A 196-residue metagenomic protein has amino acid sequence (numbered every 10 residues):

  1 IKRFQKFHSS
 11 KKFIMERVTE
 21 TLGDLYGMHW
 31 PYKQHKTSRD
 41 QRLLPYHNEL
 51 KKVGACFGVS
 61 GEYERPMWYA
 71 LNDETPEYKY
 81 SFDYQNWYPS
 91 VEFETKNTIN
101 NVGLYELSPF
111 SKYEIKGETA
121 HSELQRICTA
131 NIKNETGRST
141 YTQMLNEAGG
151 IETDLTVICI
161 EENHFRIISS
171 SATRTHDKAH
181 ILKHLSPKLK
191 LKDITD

Functional and structural regions predicted by a protein language model:
K2-D196: Glycine/proline-enriched, intrinsically flexible loops and inter-domain linkers
